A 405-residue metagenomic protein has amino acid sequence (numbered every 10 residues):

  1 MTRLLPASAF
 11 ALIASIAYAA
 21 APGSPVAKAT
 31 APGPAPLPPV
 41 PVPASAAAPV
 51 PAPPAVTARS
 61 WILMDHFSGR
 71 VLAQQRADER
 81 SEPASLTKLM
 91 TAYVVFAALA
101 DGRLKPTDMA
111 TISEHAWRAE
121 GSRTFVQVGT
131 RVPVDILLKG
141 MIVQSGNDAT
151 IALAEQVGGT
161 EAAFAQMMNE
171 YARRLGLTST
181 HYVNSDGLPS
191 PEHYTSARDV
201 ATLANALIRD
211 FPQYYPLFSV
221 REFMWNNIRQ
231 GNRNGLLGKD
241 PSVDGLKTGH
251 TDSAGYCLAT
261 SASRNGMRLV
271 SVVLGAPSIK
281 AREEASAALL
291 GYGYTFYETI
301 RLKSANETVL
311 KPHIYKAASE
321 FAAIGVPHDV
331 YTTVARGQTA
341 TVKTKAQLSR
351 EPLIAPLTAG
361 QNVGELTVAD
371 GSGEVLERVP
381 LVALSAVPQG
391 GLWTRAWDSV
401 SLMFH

Functional and structural regions predicted by a protein language model:
M1-L4: Positively charged n-region of N-terminal signal peptides that target proteins for export
A7-A17: Bacterial N-terminal signal peptides
F10, A52-P54, Q74, A262 (+2 more regions): Sterically constrained small-residue positions within well-ordered secondary structures of folded domains
A21-F211, E222-N226: Active-site-adjacent loops and short helices of periplasmic peptidoglycan-processing enzymes
L177-H181, P189-Y194, R198-H405: Domain-terminus/edge residues, biased toward the C-terminal soluble/receptor-binding domains of extracytoplasmic
